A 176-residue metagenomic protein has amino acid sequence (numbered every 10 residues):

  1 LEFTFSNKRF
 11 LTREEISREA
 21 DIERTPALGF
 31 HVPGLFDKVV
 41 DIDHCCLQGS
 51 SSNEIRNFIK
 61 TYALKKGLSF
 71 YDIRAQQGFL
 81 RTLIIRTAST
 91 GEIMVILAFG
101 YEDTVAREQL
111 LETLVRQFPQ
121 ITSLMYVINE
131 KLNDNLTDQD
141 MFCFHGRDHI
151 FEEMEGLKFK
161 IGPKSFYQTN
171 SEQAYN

Functional and structural regions predicted by a protein language model:
L1-N176: Accessory RNA-recognition modules of RNA-modification enzymes
